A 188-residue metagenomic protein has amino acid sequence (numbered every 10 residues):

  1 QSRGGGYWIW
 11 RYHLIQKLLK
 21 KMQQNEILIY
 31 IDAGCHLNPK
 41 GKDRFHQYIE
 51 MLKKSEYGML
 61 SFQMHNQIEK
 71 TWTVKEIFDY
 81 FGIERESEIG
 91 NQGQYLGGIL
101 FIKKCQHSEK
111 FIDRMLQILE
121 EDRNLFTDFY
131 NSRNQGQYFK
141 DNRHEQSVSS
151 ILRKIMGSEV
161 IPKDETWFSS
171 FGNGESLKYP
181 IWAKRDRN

Functional and structural regions predicted by a protein language model:
Q1-N188: Glycosyltransferase catalytic domains, chiefly GT-A lineage
